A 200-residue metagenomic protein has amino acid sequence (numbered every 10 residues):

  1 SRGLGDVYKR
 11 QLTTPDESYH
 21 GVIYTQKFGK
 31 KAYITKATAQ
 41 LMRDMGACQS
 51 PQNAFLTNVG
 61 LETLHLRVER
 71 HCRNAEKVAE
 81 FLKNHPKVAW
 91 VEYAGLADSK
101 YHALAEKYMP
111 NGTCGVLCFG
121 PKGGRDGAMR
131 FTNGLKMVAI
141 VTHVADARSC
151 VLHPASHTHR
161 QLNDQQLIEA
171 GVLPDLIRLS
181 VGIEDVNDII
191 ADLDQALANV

Functional and structural regions predicted by a protein language model:
S1-Y8: Short, small-residue-biased leader/transition segments that mark boundaries at the very start of proteins
K9-L117, G123-D126: Structural motif of enzymes handling amino- and sulfur-group chemistry
R67, G123, N133, S149-V200: PLP-dependent enzyme catalytic core of the Aspartate aminotransferase-like
K87-W90, M137, D175: Glycine-centered tight turns that cap/initiate beta-strands
Y93, D146-C150: Short catalytic/ligand-gating loop segments at beta-alpha or beta-beta junctions within enzyme catalytic domains
T113-G115, A145-A147, L173-D175: A generic structural signal for well-ordered coil/turn residues at beta-strand boundaries that shape enzyme active-site
A128-K136: Active-site "cap" helix and flanking loop/linker of ATP-utilizing ligase/carboxylase catalytic domains
A139-H143: Hydrophobic transmembrane alpha-helical segments of multi-pass transport and channel proteins
